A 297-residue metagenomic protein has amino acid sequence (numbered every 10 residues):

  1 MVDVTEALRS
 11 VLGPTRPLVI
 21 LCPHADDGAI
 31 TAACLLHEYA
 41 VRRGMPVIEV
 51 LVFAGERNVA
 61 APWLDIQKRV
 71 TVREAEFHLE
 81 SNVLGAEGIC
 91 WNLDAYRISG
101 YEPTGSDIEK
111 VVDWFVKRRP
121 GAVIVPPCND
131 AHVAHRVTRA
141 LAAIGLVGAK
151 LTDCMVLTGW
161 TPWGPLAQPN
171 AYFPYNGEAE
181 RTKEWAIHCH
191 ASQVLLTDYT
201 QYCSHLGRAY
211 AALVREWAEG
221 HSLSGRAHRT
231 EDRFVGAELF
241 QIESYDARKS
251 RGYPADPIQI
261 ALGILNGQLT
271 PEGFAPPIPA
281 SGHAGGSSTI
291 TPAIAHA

Functional and structural regions predicted by a protein language model:
M1-T158, W185-H188, K249, P254-A297: Active-site beta-strand->loop->alpha-helix modules in alpha/beta enzyme cores, enriched in Gly/His/Asp(Glu)
G55-R57, T158-L166, A171: Active-site segments of SGNH/GDSL-like serine hydrolases that catalyze O-acetyl group transfer/hydrolysis on lipids
L93-P103, V133-L141, A171-A179, D198-R215 (+1 more regions): Short secondary-structure transition/capping segments
G164-A227, E231-D232: A conserved mid-domain beta-alpha-beta active-site/ligand-binding segment of alpha/beta enzyme cores
E219-N266: ATP/Mg2+ or Mg2+-diphosphate-binding catalytic cores that bind nucleotide phosphates or diphosphates via glycine-rich
